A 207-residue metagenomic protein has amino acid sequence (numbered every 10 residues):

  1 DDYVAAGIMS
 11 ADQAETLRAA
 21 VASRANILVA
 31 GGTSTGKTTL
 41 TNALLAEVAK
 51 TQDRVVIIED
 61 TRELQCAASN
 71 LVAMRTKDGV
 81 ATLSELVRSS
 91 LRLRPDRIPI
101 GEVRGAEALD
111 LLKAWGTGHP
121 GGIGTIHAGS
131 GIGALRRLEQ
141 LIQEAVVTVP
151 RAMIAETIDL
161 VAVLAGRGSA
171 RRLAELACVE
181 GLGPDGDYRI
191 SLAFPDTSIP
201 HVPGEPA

Functional and structural regions predicted by a protein language model:
D1-A5, N42-S89, A134-L138: P-loop NTPase switch/communication element
D1-S23: P-loop NTP-binding catalytic core
N26: Walker A (P-loop) ATP-phosphate-binding motif of ABC ATPase nucleotide-binding domains
V29-G31: Hydrophobic anchor at the beta1->P-loop junction of P-loop NTPases
S34: Walker A (P-loop) phosphate-binding loop of P-loop NTPases
K37: Conserved lysine of the Walker
E59-T61, C66, S90-G181: Conserved P-loop NTPase nucleotide-binding/switch module
I154, G168-A207: NTP-binding/hydrolysis catalytic cores, primarily Walker-type P-loop NTPases
